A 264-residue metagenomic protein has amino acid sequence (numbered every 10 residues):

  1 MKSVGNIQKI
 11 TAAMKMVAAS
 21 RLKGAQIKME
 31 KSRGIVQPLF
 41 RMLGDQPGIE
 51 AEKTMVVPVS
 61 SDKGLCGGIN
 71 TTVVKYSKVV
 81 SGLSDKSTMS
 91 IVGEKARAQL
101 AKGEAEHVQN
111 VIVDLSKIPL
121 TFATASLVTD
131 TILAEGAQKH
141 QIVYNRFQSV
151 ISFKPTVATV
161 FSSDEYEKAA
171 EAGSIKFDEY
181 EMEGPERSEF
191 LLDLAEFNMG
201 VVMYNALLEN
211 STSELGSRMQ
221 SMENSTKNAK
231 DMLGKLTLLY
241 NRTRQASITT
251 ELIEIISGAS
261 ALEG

Functional and structural regions predicted by a protein language model:
M1-G264: C-terminal beta-strand-loop-alpha-helix "lid" module of Rossmann-like NAD(P)-dependent dehydrogenases
